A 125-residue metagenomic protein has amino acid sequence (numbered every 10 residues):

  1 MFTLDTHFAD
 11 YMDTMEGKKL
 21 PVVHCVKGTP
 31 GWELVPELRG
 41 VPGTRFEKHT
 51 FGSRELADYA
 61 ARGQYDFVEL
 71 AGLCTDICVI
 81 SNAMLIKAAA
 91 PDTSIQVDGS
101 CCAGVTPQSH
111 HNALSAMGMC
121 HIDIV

Functional and structural regions predicted by a protein language model:
M1-D5: Short beta-strand segments at enzyme active-site cores
F8-D10, T14-V125: Active-site-adjacent betaalpha module
